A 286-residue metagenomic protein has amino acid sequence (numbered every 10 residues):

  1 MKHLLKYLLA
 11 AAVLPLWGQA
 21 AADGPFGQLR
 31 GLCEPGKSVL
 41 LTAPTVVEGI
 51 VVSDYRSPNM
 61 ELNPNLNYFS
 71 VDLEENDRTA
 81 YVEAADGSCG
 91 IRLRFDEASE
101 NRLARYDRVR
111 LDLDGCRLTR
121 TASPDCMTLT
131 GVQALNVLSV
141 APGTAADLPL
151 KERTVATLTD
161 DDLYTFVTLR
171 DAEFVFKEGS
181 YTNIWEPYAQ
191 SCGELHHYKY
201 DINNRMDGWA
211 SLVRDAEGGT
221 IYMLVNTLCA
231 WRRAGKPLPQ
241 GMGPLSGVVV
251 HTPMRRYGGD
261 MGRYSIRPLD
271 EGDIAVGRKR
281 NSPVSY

Functional and structural regions predicted by a protein language model:
M1-F26: Bacterial Sec-dependent N-terminal signal peptides
A20-Y286: OB-fold nucleic-acid-binding modules
